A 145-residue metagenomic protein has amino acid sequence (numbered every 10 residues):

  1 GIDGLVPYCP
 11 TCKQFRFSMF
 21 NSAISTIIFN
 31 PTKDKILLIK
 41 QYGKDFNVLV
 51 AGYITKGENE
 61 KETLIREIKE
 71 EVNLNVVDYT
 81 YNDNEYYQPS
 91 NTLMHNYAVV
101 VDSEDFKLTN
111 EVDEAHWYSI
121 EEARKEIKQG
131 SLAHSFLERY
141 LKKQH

Functional and structural regions predicted by a protein language model:
G1-S25: Acidic, metal-coordinating catalytic segment for phosphate/diphosphate chemistry, firing primarily on the Nudix
S22-I24, D34, L93-H95, D113: Change "...and in nucleic-acid phosphodiester-cleaving endonucleases..." to "...and in nucleic-acid processing enzymes
I27-I28, D105-T109: Short secondary-structure boundary/capping segments
N30-E71: Conserved Nudix-box catalytic region and its N-terminal flanking loop in Nudix hydrolases and closely related
D45-N47, T109-H145: Nudix hydrolase/Nudix homology domain
E71-D78: Short secondary-structure junctions
V77, D83-K107, H116, I120-E122: Active-site-adjacent beta-strand/loop module that shapes the phosphate/pyrophosphate-binding cleft
